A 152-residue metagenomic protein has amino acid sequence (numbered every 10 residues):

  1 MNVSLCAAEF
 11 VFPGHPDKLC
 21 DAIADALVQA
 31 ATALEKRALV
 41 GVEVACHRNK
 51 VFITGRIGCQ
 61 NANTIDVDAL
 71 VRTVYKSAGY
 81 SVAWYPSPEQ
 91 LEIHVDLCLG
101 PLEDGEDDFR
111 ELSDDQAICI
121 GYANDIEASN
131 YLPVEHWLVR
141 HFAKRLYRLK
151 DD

Functional and structural regions predicted by a protein language model:
M1-L39: N-terminal, positively charged regions that mediate nucleic acid binding
A7-V11, V40, R48, K76-D152: Glycine-rich, mobile lid/loop segments that gate access to catalytic sites or pores
H15, L19, I23, D66-L70 (+2 more regions): General structural feature for long, well-ordered alpha-helical segments within catalytic domains of soluble enzymes
I23-A26, A31, D68-V82: Short, non-transmembrane amphipathic alpha-helical segments
V40-C59: Short, charge-patterned binding micro-sites
Q60-A69, Y131: Short, conserved charged micro-motifs
I65-V71, S87-E92: Amphipathic heptad-repeat coiled-coil/leucine-zipper-like oligomerization helices
